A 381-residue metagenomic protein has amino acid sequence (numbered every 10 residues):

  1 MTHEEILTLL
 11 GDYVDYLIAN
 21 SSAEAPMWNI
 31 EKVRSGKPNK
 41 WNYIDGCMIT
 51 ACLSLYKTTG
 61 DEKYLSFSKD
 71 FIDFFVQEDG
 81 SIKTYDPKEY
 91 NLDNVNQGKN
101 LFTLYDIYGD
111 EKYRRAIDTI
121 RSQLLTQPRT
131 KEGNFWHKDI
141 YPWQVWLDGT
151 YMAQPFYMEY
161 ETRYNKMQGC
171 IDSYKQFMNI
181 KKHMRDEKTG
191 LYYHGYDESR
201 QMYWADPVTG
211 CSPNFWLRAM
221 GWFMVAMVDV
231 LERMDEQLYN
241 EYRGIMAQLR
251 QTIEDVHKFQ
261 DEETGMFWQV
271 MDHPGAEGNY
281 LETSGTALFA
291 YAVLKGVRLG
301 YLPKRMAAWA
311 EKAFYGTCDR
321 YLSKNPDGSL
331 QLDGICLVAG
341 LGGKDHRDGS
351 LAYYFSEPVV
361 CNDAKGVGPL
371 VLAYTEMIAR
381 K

Functional and structural regions predicted by a protein language model:
T2-I44, K63-L65, F74-L92, N96-G98 (+4 more regions): CBM-like carbohydrate-recognition segments
L7-P26, S66-K83, R115-N134, M167-Y203 (+2 more regions): Long, well-ordered core segments of solenoidal/helical folds
A51, T58, N100, I107 (+9 more regions): Core register positions within helices of long alpha-helical scaffolds
T59, Y108, Y160-I171, V230-R243 (+1 more regions): Inter-helical turn/loop segments and adjacent helix faces that build the functional surface of alpha-helical bundle
V76-K83, N134-D139, S199-P213, W268-G278 (+1 more regions): Acidic/His metal-coordination segments adjacent to aromatic residues that form catalytic metal sites in metalloenzymes
P87, L92-Q154: Extracytoplasmic mature domains of secreted/periplasmic and thylakoid-lumen proteins
V145-M152, N165, G169-D172, P207-F223 (+3 more regions): Short, contiguous, pocket-lining structural segments that sit at or immediately flank catalytic/ligand-binding sites
M224-P274, G278: Oxyanion-binding "anion nests"
